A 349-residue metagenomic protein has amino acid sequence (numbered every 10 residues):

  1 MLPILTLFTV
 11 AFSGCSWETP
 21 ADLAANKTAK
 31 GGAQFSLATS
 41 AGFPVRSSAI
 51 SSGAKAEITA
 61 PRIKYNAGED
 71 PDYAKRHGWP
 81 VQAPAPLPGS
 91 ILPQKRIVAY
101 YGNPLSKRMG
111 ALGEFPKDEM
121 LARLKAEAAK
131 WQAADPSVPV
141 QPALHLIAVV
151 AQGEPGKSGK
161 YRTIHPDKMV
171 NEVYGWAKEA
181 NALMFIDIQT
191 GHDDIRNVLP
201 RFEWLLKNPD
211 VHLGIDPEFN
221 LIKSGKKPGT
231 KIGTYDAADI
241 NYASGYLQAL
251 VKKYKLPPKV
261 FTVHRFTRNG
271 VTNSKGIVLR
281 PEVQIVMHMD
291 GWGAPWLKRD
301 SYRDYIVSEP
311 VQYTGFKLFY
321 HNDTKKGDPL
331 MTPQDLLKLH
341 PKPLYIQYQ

Functional and structural regions predicted by a protein language model:
M1-D22: Sec-dependent N-terminal signal peptides
S16-T163, L279-V283, L297-Q349: Alpha/beta catalytic barrel-like cores
A99, P142-H145, M184-D187, H212-D216 (+3 more regions): Structural recognition of the beta-strand scaffold that forms the well-ordered cores of secreted hydrolase catalytic
S137-A182, H192-N208, H212-G214, L221 (+1 more regions): Chitinase-like catalytic core of GlcNAc-active glycosidases
T190-D194, K255-G270: Aromatic-lined carbohydrate-recognition surfaces of secreted/lumenal glycan-active proteins
N220-I232: Outer-membrane beta-barrel translocator/channel fold
Y242-F261, N273-S274, V278-R280: Active-site neighborhood of glycoside hydrolase catalytic domains
N269-L297: Substrate-binding cleft/loops of secretory-pathway carbohydrate-active enzymes
